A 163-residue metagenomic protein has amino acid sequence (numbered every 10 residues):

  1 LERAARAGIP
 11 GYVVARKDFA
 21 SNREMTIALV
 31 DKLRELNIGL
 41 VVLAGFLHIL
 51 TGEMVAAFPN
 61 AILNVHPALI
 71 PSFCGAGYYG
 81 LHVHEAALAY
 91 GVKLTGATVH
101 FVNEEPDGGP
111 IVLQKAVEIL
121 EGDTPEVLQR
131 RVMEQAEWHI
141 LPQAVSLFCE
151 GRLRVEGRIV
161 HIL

Functional and structural regions predicted by a protein language model:
L1-L163: One-carbon transfer enzymes
